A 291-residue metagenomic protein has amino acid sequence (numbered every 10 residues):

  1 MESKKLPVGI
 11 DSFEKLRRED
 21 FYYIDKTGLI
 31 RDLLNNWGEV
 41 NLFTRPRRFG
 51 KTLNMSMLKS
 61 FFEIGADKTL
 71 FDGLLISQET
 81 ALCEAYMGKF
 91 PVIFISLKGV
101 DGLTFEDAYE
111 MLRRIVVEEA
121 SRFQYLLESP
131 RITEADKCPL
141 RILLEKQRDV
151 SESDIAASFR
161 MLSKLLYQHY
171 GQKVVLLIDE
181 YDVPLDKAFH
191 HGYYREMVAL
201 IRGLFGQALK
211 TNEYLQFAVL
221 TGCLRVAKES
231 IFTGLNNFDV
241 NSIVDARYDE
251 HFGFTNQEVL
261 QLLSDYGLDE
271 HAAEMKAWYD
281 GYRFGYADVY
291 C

Functional and structural regions predicted by a protein language model:
M1-E79: Walker A/P-loop-proximal flanking segment of P-loop NTPase domains
V8-R17, V100, D107, M111-A156 (+1 more regions): Conserved P-loop NTPase mechanochemical-coupling segment
G9, E14, S60-Y125, G253: P-loop NTPase motor core
F105, K210-L215, V226-V244: Short regulatory helix/loop adjacent to the ATP-binding pocket of P-loop NTPases
A120, S158-H169, E196-Q216: Substrate-engagement module of ASCE P-loop NTPases
Y170-Y194: Conserved P-loop NTPase "ATPase switch" module shared by AAA+ and STAND
V175-D179, G203, Q216-C223: Structural recognition of the conserved hydrophobic beta-strand(s) that form the central parallel beta-sheet of P-loop
S230-L235, N241-C291: Amphipathic alpha-helical segments of the small helical/lid subdomains adjacent to P-loop NTPase cores
